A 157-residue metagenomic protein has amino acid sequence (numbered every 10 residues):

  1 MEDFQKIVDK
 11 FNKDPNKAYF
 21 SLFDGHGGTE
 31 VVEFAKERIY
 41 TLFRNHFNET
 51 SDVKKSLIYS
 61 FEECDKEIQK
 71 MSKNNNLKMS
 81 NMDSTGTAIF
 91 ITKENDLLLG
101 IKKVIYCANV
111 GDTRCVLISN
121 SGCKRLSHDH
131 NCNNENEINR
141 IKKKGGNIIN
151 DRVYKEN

Functional and structural regions predicted by a protein language model:
M1-N157: PP2C/PPM-type serine/threonine phosphatase catalytic domain
